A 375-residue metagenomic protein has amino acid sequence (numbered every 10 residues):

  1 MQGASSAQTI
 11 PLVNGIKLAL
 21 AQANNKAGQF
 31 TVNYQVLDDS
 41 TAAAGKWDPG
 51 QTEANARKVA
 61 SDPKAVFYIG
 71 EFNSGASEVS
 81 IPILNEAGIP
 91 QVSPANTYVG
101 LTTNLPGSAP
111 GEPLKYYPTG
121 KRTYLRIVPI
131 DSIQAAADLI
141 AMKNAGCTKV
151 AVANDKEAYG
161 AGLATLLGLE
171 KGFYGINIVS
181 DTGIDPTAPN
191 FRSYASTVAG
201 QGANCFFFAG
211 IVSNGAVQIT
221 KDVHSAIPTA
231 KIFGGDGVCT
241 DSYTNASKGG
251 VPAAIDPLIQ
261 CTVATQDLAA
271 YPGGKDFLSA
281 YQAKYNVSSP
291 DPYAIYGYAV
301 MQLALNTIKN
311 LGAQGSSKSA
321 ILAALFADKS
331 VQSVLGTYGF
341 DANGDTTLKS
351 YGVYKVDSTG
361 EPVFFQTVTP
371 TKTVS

Functional and structural regions predicted by a protein language model:
M1-A4, D39-A43, N73-E78, N96-L101 (+8 more regions): Solvent-exposed loop/turn segments at secondary-structure junctions within structured extracellular/periplasmic domains
M1-K17, A23, A27, L37-P49 (+4 more regions): Extracytoplasmic "Venus flytrap"
A7-P11, K26-G111, I184-F191, S213-N214 (+1 more regions): Beta-alpha junction/loop-to-helix N-cap segments that form part of ligand/metal-binding clefts
L18-Q22, Q302-N310: Short glycine/serine- and small hydrophobic-enriched flexible loop segments
Q29-V36, F67-F72, A151-D155, A209 (+3 more regions): Surface-exposed patches in mature extracellular/periplasmic domains of secreted proteins
A65-T182, K231-D256: Extracytoplasmic ligand/sensor domains, especially the bilobed periplasmic-binding protein
T220-Y298, P362-F364, V368-K372: Extracellular/periplasmic periplasmic-binding protein-like sensory domains
Y281-A294, L305-V363: Segments of small-molecule ligand-sensing domains
